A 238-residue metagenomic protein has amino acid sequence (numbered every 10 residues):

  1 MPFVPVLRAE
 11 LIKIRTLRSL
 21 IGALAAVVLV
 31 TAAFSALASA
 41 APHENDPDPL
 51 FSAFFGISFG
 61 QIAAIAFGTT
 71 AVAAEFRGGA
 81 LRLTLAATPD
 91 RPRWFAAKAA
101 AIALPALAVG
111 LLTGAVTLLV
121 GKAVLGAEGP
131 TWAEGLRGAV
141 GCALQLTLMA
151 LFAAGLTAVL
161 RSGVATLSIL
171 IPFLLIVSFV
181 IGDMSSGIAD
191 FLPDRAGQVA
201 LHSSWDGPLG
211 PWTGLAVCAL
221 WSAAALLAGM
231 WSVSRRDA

Functional and structural regions predicted by a protein language model:
M1-L7, T147, G187-I188: Short, membrane-interfacial amphipathic segments enriched in basic
P5, R18-A71, F95-L160, P172-F179 (+3 more regions): Secretory targeting signals
P5-K13, R82, A86: Short amphipathic alpha-helical coupling elements at transmembrane boundaries
E10, V72, T88-D90, L156 (+2 more regions): Generic structural signal for small/hydrophobic residues in well-ordered secondary structure, especially within
P47, G68-A87, R91-P92: Transmembrane helix boundary and interhelical loop/hinge segments in multi-pass membrane proteins
F179-A196: Extracellular/periplasmic helix-loop junction at the C-terminal end of a transmembrane helix in multi-pass membrane
G229-A238: Membrane-interface capping segments at transmembrane-helix boundaries
